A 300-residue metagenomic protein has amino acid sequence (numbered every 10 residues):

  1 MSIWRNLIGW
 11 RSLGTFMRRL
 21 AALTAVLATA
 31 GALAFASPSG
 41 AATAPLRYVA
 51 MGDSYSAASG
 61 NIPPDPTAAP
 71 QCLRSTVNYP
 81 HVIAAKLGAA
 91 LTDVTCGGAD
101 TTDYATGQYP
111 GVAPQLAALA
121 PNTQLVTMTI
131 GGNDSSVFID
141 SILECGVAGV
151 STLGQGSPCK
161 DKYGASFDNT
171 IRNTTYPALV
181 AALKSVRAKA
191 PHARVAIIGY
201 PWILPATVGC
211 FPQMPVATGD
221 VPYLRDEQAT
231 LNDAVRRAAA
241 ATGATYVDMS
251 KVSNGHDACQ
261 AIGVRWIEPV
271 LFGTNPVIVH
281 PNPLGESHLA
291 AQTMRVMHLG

Functional and structural regions predicted by a protein language model:
S2-A41: Secretory targeting and sorting signals
A36-V49, Q108-T127, L179-R194, M294-H298: Short amphipathic alpha-helices and their capping/turn segments at secondary-structure boundaries
A42-G97, L116-A117, C145-S151: Serine-esterase "nucleophile elbow" of acetyl-processing enzymes
R47-G52, S56-A57, A90-T95, Q124-T129 (+3 more regions): Structural recognition of the beta-strand scaffold that forms the well-ordered cores of secreted hydrolase catalytic
S59, Y109-I171, W202: Oxyanion-hole/transition-state-stabilizing segment in secreted/luminal serine hydrolases and related acyltransferases
V82-A90, P177-R194, T230-D248: A structural motif corresponding to the C-terminal end of an alpha-helix and its immediate exit/capping segment
A99-L116, C259-F272: Charged, often glycine-rich, active-site loop that binds/positions anionic groups
P201-G300: Catalytic His-Asp segment of secreted/periplasmic serine-dependent ester chemistry enzymes
